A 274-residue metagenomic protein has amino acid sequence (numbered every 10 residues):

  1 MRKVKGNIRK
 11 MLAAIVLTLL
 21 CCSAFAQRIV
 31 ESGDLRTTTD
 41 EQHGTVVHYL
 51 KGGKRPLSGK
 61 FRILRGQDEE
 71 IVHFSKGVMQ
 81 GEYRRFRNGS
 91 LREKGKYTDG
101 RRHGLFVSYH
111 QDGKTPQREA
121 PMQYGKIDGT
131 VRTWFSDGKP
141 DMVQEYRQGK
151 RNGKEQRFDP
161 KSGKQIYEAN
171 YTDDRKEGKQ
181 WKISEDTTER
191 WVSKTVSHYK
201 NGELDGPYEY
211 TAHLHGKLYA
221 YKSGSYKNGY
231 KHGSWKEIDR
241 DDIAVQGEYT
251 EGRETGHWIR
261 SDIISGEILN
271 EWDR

Functional and structural regions predicted by a protein language model:
R2-I15: Bacterial N-terminal signal peptides that target proteins for export
R2-K3, C21, G95: Helix-centric, low-specificity signal for extended rod-like, repetitive segments
A13-S23: Bacterial N-terminal signal peptides
A24-R274: Glycine/tyrosine- and acidic-biased, solvent-exposed loop/turn segments at the edges of beta-strands
